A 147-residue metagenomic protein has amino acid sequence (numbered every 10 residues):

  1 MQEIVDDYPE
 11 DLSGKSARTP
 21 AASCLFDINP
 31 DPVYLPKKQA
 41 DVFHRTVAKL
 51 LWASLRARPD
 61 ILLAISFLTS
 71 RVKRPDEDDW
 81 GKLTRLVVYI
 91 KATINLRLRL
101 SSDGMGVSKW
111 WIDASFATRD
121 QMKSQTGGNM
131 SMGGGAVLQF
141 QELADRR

Functional and structural regions predicted by a protein language model:
M1-R147: Long, low-complexity, charge-biased intrinsically disordered regions
